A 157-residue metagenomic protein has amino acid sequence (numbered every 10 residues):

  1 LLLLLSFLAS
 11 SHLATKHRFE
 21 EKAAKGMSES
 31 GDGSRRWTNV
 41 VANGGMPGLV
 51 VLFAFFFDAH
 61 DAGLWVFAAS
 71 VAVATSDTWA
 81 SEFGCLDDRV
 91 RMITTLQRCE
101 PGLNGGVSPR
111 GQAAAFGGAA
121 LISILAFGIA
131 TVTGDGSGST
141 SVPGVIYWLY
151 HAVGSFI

Functional and structural regions predicted by a protein language model:
L1-L4, L8-I157: Interhelical loop and helix-boundary elements at the membrane-water interface of polytopic inner-membrane proteins
